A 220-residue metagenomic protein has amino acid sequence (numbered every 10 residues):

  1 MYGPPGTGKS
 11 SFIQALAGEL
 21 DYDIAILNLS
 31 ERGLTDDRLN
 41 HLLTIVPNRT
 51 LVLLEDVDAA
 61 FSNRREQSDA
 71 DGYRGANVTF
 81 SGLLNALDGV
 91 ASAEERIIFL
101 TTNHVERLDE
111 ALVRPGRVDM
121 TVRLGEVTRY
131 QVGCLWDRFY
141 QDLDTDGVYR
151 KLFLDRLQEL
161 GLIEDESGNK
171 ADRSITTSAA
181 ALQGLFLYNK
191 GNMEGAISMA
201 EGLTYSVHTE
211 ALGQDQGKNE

Functional and structural regions predicted by a protein language model:
M1-K151: Walker A/P-loop NTP-binding motif of AAA+ ATPase domains
A111-G116, T121-E220: C-terminal alpha-helical "lid" subdomain
